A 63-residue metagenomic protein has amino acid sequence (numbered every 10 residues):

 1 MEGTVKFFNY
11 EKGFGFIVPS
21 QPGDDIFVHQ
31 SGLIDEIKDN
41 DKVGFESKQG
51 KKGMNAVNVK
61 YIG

Functional and structural regions predicted by a protein language model:
M1-F8: Structural detector for short beta-strands of small beta-barrel domains
G3, N40, A56: Residue-level signature of catalytic and energy-coupling elements of molecular machines, predominantly ATP/GTP-dependent
N9, Q21, Q49-K51: A generic beta-sheet turn/junction motif
K12-I17: Short aromatic-glycine-enriched beta-strand elements
D24-D35: Beta-strand/loop nucleic-acid-binding surfaces
L33-G44: Short nucleic-acid-contacting surface segments enriched for D/E, G, S/T with interspersed K/R
K48-G63: OB-fold/S1-family single-stranded nucleic acid-binding modules
